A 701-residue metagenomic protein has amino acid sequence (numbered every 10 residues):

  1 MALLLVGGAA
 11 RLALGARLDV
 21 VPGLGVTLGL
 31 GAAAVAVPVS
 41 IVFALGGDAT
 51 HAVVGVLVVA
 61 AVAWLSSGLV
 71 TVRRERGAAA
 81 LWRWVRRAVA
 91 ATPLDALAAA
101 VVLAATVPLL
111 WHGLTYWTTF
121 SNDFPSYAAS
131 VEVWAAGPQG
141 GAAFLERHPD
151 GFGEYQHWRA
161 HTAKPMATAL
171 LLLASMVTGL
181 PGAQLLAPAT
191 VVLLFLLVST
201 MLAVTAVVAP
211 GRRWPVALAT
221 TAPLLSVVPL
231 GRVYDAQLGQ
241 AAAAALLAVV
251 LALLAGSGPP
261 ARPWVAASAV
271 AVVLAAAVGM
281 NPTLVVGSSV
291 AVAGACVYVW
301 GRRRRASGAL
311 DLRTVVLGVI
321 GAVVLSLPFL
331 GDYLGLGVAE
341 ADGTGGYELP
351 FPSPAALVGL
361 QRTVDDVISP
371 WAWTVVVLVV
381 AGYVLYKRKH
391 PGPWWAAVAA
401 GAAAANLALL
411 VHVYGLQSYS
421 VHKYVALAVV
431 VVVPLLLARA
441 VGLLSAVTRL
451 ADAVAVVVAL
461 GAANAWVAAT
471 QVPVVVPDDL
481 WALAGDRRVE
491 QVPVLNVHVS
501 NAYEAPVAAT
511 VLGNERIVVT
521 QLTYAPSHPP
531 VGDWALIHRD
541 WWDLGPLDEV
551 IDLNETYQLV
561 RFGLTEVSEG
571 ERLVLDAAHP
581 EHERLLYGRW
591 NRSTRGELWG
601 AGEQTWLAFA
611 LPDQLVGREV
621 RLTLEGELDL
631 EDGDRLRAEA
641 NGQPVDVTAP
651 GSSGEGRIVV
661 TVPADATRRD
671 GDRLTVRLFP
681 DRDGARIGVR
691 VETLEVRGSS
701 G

Functional and structural regions predicted by a protein language model:
M1-L5, V323, F329-G331, G345-W394 (+1 more regions): Alpha-helical transmembrane segments at the extracellular/periplasmic loop-to-helix junctions of multi-pass membrane
M1-V89: Membrane-embedded, hydrophobic transmembrane alpha-helices
T27-V39, A100-T106, A189-G258, P263-A295 (+1 more regions): Membrane-embedded helix bundles of polyisoprenyl
R86-P93, V207, G211-R213, P260-W264 (+3 more regions): Membrane-interface helix-loop-helix junctions at transmembrane boundaries of multi-pass membrane enzymes, predominantly
P93, L97-A98, A104-A245: Active-site lumenal/periplasmic loops and adjacent helix-entry segments of GT-C-fold, multi-pass membrane
L110, M280-V285, N406-V413, R439-A440 (+3 more regions): Transmembrane alpha-helical segments
N122-P125, E132, Q240, V286 (+1 more regions): Hydrophobic/aromatic-rich transmembrane helices and adjacent perimembrane loops
V131, A459-G532, V660-T661: Extracytoplasmic
